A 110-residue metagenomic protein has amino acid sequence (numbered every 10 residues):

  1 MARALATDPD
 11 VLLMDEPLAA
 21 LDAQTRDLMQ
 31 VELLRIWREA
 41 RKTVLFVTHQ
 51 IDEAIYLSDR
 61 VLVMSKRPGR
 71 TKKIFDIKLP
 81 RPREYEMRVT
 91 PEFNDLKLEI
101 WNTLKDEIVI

Functional and structural regions predicted by a protein language model:
M1: Hydrophobic anchor residue at the start of the ABC signature
T7: Conserved signature/switch motifs of ABC ATPase nucleotide-binding domains
L12-D15: Catalytic Walker B motif of ABC-type/P-loop ATPase nucleotide-binding domains
A19-L21: ABC ATPase nucleotide-binding domain "signature" loop
R26-A40: Helical segment within the ABC ATPase nucleotide-binding domain
K42-V47: Conserved H-loop
Y56-V63: Conserved catalytic segment of ABC-fold P-loop ATPases
M64-L96: Conserved beta-strand-loop-alpha-helix hinge in the C-terminal portion of ABC ATPase nucleotide-binding domains
